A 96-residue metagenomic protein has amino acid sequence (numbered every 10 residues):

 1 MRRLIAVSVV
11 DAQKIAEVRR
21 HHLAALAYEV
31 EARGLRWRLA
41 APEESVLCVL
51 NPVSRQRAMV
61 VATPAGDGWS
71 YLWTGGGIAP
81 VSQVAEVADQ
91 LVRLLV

Functional and structural regions predicted by a protein language model:
M1-L47, I78: Negatively charged, low-complexity tracts enriched in Asp/Glu with abundant Ser/Thr
A40, L50-N51, T63: A structural detector for beta-sheet-dominated domains
S45-Q56: Short, structured protein-protein interaction patches enriched in aromatics and acidic/basic residues, typified by
R55-S82: Intrinsically disordered, low-complexity regulatory segments enriched in Ser/Thr/Pro and charged residues
G76-V96: Ampiphathic alpha-helical segments that act as solvent-exposed interaction surfaces
